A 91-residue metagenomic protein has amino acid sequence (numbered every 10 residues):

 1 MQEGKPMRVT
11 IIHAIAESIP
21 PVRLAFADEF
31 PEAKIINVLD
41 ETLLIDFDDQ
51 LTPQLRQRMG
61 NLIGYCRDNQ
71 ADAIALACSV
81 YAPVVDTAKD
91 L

Functional and structural regions predicted by a protein language model:
M1-L91: Non-catalytic structural scaffold of enzyme domains
